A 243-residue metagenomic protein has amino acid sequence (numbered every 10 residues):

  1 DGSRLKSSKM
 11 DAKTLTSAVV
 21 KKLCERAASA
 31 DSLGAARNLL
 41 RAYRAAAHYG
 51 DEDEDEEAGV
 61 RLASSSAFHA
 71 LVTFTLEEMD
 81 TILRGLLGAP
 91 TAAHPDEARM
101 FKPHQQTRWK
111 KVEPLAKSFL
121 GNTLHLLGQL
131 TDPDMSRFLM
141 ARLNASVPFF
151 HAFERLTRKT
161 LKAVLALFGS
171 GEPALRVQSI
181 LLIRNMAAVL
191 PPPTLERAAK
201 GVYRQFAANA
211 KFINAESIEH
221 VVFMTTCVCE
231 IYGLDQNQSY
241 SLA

Functional and structural regions predicted by a protein language model:
D1-L242: Charge-rich, low-complexity intrinsically disordered regions
